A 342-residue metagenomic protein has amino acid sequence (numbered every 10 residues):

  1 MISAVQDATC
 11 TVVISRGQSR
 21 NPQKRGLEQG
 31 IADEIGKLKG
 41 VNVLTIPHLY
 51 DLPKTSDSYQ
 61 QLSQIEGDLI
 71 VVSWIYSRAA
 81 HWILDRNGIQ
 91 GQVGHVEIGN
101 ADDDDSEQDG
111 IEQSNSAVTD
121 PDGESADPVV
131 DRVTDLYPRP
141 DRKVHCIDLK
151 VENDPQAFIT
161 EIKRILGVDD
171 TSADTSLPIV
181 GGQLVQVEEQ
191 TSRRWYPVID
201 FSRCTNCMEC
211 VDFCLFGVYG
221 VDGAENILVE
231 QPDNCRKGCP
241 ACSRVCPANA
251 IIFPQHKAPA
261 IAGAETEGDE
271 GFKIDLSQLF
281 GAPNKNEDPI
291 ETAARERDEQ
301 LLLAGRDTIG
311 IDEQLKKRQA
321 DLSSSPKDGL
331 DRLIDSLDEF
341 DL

Functional and structural regions predicted by a protein language model:
V5-T11, S192-W195: A short, charged/proline- and glycine-enriched loop that marks the coil->beta-strand transition at the N-terminal
Q6-D7, P232-L342: Flanking helices and flexible, charged tails adjoining ferredoxin-like Fe-S electron-transfer domains in multi-subunit
T11-F158: Cofactor-cradling patches in redox/metallo enzymes
W74, L215, P247: Short glycine-/small-residue-rich Rossmann-like dinucleotide-binding loops
N100-P128, S172-Q190, G263-D269: Intrinsically disordered, low-complexity linkers and terminal tails enriched in Pro/Gly and often acidic or mixed-charge
E124-M208: Proteins enriched for Cys/Gly/acidic motifs involved in redox and nucleic-acid/cofactor modification
L184-E209, G217-R244, F253-A262: Ferredoxin-like iron-sulfur electron-transfer modules
